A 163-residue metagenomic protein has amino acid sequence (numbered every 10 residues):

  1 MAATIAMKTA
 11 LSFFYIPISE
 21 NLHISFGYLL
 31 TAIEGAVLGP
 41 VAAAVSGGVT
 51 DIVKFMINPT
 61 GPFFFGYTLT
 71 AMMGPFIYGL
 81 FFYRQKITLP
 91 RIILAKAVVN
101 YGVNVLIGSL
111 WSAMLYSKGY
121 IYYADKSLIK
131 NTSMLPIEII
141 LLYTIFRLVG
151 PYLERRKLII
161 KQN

Functional and structural regions predicted by a protein language model:
M1-N163: Loop-helix junctions at membrane interfaces
